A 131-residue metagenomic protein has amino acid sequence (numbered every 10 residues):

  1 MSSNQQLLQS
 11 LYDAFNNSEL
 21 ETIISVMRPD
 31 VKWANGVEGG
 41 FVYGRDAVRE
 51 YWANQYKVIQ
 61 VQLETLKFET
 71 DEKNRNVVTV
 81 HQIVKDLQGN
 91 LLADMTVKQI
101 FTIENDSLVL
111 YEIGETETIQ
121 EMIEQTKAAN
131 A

Functional and structural regions predicted by a protein language model:
M1-S25, K127-A131: Short, low-complexity N-terminal intrinsically disordered segments enriched in polar/charged residues
S3, A53-A131: A beta-strand edge to alpha-helix "cap/lid" segment located at domain peripheries
L7, E19, Y51-W52, V97: Hydrophobic alpha-helical segments typical of transmembrane helices and their membrane-interface/capping positions
L8-L11, I23-I24, V31, G44 (+3 more regions): Hydrophobic pocket/interface hotspot
E21-T22, R28-E72: A solvent-exposed, acidic/Ser-Thr-rich amphipathic alpha-helical stretch
